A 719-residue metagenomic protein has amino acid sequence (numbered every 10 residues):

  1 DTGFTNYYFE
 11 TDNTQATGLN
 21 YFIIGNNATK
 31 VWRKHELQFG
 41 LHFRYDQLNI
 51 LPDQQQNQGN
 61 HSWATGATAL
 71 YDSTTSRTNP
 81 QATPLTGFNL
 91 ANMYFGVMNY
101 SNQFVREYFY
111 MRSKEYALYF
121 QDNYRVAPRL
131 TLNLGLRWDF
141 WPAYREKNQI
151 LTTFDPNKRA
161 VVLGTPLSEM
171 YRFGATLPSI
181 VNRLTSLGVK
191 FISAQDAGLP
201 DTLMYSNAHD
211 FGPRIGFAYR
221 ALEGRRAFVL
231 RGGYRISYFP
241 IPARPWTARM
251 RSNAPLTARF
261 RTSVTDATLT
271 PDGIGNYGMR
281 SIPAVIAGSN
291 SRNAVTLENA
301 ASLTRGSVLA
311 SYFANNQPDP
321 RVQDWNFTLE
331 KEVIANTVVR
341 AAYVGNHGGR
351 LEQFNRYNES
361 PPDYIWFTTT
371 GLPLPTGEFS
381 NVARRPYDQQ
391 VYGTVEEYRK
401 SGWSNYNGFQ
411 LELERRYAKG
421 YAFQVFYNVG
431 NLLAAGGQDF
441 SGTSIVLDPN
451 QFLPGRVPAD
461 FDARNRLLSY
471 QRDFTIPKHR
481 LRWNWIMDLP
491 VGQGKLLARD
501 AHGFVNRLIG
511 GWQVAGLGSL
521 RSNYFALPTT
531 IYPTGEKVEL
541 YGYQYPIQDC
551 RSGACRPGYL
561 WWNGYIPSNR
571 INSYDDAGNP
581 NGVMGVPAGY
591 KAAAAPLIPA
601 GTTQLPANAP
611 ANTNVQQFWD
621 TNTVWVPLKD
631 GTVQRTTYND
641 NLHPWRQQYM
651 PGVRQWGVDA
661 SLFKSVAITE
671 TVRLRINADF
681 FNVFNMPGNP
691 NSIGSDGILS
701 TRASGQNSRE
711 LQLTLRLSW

Functional and structural regions predicted by a protein language model:
D1-G3, Q58-F104, P156-L187, R251-S302 (+10 more regions): Core domains of carbohydrate- and sulfate-ester-processing enzymes
D1-Q121, E146, D155: Replace "related TpsB outer-membrane translocases also match" with "some related outer-membrane beta-barrels such as
D12-N13, F109, G198-S206, E397-Y398: The substrate-binding groove and active-site-proximal loops of carbohydrate-active enzymes, especially glycoside
L19-N20, H42, S113, A117-R145 (+4 more regions): Structural signature of Gram-negative outer-membrane beta-barrels, strongest in the C-terminal barrel of TonB-dependent
N27, F39-H42, G135, N326-E332: Small/polar-residue-rich segments within soluble enzyme cores
T29-W32, F43, Y124, W138 (+7 more regions): Residue-level signature of outer-membrane beta-barrel architecture
R112, R129, W141-A143, R225-A227 (+2 more regions): Short, solvent-exposed micro-motifs at the edges of structured domains
A227-T265, G349-N355, A515-S522: Surface-exposed extracellular loop regions of Gram-negative outer-membrane beta-barrel proteins, predominantly
